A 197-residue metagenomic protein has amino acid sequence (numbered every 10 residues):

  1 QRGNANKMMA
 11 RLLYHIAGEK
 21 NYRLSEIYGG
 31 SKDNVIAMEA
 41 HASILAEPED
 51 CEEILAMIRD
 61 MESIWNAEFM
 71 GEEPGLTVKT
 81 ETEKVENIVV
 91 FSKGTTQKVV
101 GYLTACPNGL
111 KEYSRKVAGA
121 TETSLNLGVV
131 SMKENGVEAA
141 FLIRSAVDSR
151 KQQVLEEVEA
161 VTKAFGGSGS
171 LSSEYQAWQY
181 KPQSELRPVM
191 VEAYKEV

Functional and structural regions predicted by a protein language model:
Q1-R144: Midchain, well-structured core segments that form catalytic/ion-binding scaffolds
R11, E53-A56, D60, E156 (+3 more regions): Alpha-helical scaffolding segments of alpha/beta enzyme cores, especially the outer helices of TIM-barrel or partial
L13-A17, N21-Y28, L155, Y180-V197: Active-site-adjacent substrate-binding region of metalloamidase/peptidase-like peptide-processing proteins
Y14, M70-P74, P107-G109, V154-E157 (+2 more regions): Short, surface-exposed, polar/charged, turn-prone segments marking secondary-structure boundaries
E62-N66, T162, Y194: Conserved hydrophobic residues forming the short capping helix/wall of the S-adenosyl-L-methionine
K133-A140, R144-V189: C-terminal structural cap/anchor segments
